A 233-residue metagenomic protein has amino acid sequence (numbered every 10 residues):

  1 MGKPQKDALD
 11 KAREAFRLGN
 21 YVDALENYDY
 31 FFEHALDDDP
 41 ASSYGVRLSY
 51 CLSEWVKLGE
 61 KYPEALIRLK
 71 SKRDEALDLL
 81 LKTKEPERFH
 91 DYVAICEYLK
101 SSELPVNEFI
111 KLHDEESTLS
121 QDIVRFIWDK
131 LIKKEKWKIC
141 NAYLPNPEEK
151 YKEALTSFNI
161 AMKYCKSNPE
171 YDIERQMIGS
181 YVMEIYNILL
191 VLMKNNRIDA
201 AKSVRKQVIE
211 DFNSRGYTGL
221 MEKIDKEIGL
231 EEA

Functional and structural regions predicted by a protein language model:
G2-D10, G45-L52, K82-H90, E116-R125 (+3 more regions): Generic helix N-cap/helix-start motif at coil->alpha-helix transitions
P4, F16-R17, C96-E97, L131-I132 (+2 more regions): Hydrophobic/aromatic side-chain positions at a characteristic register within alpha-helices of tetratricopeptide repeats
D7-D23, E87-I95, N187-V191: Alpha-helical segment of the N-proximal tetratricopeptide repeat
Y28, H34-D39, W55, Y62 (+7 more regions): Alpha-helical junction/boundary sensor with strong preference for TPR arrays
D29, P63-D78, S102-D114, W137-A154 (+3 more regions): Alpha-helical repeat scaffolds
S42-K61, R88-E97, V124-K133, S157-S180 (+1 more regions): TPR/TPR-like alpha-solenoid helical repeat scaffolds
R197-A233: Terminal, low-structured helical/coil segments at or just beyond the last alpha-helical repeat
